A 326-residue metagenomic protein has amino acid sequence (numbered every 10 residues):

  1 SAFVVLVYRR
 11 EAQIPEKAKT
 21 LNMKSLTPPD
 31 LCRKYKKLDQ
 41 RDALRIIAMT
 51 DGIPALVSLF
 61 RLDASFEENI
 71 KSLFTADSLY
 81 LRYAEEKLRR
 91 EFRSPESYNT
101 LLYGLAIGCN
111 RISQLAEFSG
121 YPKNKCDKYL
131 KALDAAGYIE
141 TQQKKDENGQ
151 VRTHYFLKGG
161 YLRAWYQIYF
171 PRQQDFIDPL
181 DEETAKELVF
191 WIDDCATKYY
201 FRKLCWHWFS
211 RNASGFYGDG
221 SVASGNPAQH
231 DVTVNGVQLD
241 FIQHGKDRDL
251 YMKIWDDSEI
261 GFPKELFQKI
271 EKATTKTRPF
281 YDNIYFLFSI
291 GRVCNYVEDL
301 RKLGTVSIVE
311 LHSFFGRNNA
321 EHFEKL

Functional and structural regions predicted by a protein language model:
S1-A12: Sensor-1/coupling segment of RecA-like P-loop NTPase cores
Q13, D42, R93-S97: N-terminal positioning helix adjacent to the helix-turn-helix/winged-helix DNA-binding module
A18-L44: Conserved small helical "lid"/interfacial subdomain of P-loop NTPases
D30-R33, I139, G316-F323: Short, charged, surface-exposed secondary-structure boundary motifs
C32, I47, A116: The alpha-helix within a helix-turn-helix
Q40-L59: The conserved phosphate-sensing helix
L56, L62, F66-V234: Accessory nucleic acid-recognition modules appended to NTPase machines
Y155-L326: A cross-kingdom feature that marks ATP-driven nucleic-acid transaction machinery
